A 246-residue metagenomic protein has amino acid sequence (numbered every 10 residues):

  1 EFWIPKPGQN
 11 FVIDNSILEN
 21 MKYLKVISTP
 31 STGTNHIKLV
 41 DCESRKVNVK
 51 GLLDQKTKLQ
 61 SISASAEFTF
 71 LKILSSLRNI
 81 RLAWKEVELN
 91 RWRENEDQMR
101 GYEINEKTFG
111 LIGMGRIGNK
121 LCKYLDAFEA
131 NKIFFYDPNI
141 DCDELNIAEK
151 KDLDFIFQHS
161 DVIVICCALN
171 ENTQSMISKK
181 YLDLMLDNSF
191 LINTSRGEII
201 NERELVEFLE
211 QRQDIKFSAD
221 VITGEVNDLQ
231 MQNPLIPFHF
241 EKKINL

Functional and structural regions predicted by a protein language model:
E1, M21-L24, K107, S160 (+1 more regions): Short, well-ordered alpha-helix to beta-strand connector turns
F2-W84: Phosphate/diphosphate ligand-binding glycine-rich loop within oxidoreductases
F11-D14, N131, P138-L235: Rossmann-like adenosine-cofactor binding region
I17-Y23, C42, I104, A127 (+3 more regions): Short, conserved loop/helix-junction motifs that constitute active-site signature segments in enzyme catalytic cores
V26-S28, N48-K50, Q55, F134 (+3 more regions): Structural detector of well-ordered beta-strand residues that form the stable sheet scaffold of enzyme domains
D54-S61, S218-L229, N245: Active-site capping/gating segments
A83-K120: Glycine-rich NAD(P)-binding loop of Rossmann-like domains
